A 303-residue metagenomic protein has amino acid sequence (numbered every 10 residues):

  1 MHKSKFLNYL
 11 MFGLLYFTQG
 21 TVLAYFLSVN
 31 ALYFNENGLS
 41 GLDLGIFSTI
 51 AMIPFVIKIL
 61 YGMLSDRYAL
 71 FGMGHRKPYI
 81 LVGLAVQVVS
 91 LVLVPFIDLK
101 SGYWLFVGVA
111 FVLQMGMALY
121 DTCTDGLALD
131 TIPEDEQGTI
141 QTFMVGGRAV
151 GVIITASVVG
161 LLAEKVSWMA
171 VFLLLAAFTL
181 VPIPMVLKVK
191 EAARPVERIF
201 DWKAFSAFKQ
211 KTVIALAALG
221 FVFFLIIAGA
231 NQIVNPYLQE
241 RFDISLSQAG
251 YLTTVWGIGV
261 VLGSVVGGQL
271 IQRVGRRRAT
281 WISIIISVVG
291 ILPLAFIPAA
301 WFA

Functional and structural regions predicted by a protein language model:
M1-K5, E191-A217: Juxtamembrane intracellular "pre-TM" segments in multi-pass secondary transporters
T18-L27, L219-N231: Conserved extracellular-gate-facing transmembrane-helix segments in secondary transporters
S28-D43, Q232-A249: Short amphipathic helix-loop junctions that connect adjacent transmembrane helices in Major Facilitator Superfamily/SLC
F55-K58, G138-S157, A163: Glycine-rich segments within core transmembrane alpha-helices of 12-TM secondary carriers
I57-G74, G263-R276: Helix-to-loop junctions at the C-terminal end of transmembrane segments in multipass secondary transporters
R76-L93, R278-P293: Structural signature of the two symmetry-related core transmembrane helices
V82, V88, A170-L187: Symmetry-related core transmembrane helices of the 12-TM Major Facilitator Superfamily/SLC fold
L93-V109, A295-A303: Helix-loop junctions at membrane interfaces in 12-TM secondary transporters
